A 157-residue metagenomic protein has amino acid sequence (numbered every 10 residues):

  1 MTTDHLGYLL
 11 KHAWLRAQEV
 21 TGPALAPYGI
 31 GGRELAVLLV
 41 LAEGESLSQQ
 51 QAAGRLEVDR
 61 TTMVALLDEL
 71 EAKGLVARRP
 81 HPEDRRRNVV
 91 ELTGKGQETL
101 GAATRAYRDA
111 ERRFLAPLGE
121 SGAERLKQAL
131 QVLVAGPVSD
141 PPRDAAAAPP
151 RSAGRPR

Functional and structural regions predicted by a protein language model:
M1, S121-R157: C-terminal regulatory/oligomerization modules of transcriptional regulators
M1-Y28, V132, A153-R157: N-terminal leader segment of winged-helix/HTH proteins
T2-L6, D59, G122: Residue-level recognition of alpha-helical structural elements
K11, L15-T62, K73, P142-A146: N-terminal helix-turn-helix DNA-binding core of bacterial DNA-binding proteins
Q18, S46-S48, G54, D68-V138: Charged, amphipathic alpha-helical coiled-coil/dimerization segments
